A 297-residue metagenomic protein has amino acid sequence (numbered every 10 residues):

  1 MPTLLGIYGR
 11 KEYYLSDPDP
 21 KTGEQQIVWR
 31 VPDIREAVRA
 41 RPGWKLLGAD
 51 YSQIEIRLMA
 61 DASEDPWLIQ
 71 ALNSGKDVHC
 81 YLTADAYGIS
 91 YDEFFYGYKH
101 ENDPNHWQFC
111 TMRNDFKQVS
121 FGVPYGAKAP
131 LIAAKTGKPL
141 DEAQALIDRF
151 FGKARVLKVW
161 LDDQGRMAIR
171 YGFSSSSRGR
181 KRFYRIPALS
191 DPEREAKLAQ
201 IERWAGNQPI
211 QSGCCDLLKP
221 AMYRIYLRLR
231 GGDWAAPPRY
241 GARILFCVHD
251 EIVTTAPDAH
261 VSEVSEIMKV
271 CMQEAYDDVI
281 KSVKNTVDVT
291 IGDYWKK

Functional and structural regions predicted by a protein language model:
M1-D103, M167-E251, E266-M272: Acidic, glycine-rich two-metal-ion catalytic cores of nucleic acid-processing enzymes
A40, G126, V248, K281-V283: Short flexible coil/turn linkers enriched for glycine and charged/polar residues that connect secondary-structure
D50-Y51, A129-I132, A143, Y240-P257 (+1 more regions): Catalytic palm active-site di-aspartate
M59, K128-D141, F151, I252-K269: Catalytic palm subdomain of template-directed nucleic-acid polymerases, centered on the conserved carboxylate motif
Y87-D115, L140-L146, L157, A236 (+3 more regions): Short, surface-exposed acidic
M112-Y125: Short, amphipathic alpha-helical "recognition" segments used to contact nucleic acids or chromatin
A127, A154, K158, M222-D233 (+1 more regions): Alpha-helix capping/termination and helix-coil
D148-R166, A259-K297: Polymerase palm active-site segment centered on the conserved acidic dipeptide of motif C
